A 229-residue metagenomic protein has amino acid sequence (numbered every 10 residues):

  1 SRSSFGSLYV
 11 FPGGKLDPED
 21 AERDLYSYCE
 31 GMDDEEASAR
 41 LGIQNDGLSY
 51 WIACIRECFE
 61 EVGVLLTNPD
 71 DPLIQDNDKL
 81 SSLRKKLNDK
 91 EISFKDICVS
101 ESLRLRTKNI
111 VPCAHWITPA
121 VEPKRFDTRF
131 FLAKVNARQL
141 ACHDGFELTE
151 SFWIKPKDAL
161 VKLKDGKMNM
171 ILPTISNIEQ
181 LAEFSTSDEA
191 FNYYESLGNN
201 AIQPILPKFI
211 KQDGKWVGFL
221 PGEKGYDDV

Functional and structural regions predicted by a protein language model:
S1-V229: N-terminal leader/linker segments that precede catalytic domains of diphosphate-processing enzymes
